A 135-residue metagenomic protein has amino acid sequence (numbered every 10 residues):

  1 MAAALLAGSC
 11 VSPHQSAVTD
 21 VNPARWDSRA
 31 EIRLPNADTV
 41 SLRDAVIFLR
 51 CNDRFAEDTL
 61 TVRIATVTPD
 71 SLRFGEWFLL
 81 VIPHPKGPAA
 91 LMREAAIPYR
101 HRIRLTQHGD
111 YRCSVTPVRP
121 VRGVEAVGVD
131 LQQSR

Functional and structural regions predicted by a protein language model:
L6-S9: C-terminal motif of bacterial Sec signal peptides marking the signal peptidase cleavage site
V11-H14: Bacterial signal peptide processing site
T19-N22, I32-N36, P88-A90, R100-R104 (+1 more regions): Beta-strand-rich interaction surfaces with strong enrichment in secreted/lumenal proteins
E31-V62: Post-signal-peptide N-terminal segment of Sec-exported extracytoplasmic proteins
V40-F48, R102-V121: Noncatalytic modules at the cell exterior or secretory-pathway interfaces, chiefly beta-strand-rich lectin/adhesion
D53-R54, I97-L105, P117-G128: Short acidic/polar inter-strand loop motif in beta-rich domains
R63-V67, V118-R135: Exposed low-complexity, polar/acidic, P/S/T/G-rich flexible segments that act as propeptides, protease-susceptible
W77-L105: An anionic, turn-rich surface loop/hairpin at beta-sheet edges that serves as a generic interaction/coordination patch
